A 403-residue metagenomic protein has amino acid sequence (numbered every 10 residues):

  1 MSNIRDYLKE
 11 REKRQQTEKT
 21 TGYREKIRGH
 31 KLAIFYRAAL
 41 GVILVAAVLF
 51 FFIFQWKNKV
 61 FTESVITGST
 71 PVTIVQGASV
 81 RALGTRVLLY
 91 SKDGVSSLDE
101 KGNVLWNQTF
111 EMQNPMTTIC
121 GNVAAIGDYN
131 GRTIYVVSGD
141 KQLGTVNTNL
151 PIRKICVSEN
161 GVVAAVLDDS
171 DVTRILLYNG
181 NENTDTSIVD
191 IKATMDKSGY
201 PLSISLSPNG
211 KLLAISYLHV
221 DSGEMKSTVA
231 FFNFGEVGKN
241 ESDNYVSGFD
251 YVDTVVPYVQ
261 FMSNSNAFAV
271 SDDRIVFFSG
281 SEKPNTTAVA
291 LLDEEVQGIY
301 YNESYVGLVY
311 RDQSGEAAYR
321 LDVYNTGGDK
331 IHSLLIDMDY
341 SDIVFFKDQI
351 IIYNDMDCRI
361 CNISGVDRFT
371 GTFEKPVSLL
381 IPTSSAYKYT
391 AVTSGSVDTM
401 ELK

Functional and structural regions predicted by a protein language model:
M1-F35: N-terminal Lys/Arg-rich, disordered targeting/topogenic segments
K59-Q76, D99, N103-M112, Q142-T148 (+7 more regions): Aromatic (tryptophan-biased) beta-strands that constitute blades/sheets of beta-rich domains
P71-A82, E111-N122, L150-G161, M195-S205 (+5 more regions): Repeated scaffold domains used in trafficking and secretory/extracellular systems, primarily beta-propellers
R81-N130: Extracytoplasmic/periplasmic/luminal assembly and interaction segments in envelope/secretory/respiratory proteins
V87, A124, V162-A164, G210-L213 (+4 more regions): Hydrophobic beta-strand positions that form the internal "hydrophobic ladder" of WD40/Gbeta-like beta-propeller blades
G94-S96, R132-V136, D171-Y178, D221-F232 (+4 more regions): Structural motif
P115-H219: Non-cytosolic head/periplasmic domains of membrane-anchored proteins
S198-D322: Acidic, serine/threonine- and glycine-rich low-complexity intrinsically disordered segments that serve as flexible
